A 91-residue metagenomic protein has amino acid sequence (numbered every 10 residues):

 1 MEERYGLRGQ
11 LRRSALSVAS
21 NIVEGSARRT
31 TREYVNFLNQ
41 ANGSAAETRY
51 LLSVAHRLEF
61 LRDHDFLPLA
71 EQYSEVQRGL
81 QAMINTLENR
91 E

Functional and structural regions predicted by a protein language model:
M1-E91: Amphipathic alpha-helical assembly/interaction segments
